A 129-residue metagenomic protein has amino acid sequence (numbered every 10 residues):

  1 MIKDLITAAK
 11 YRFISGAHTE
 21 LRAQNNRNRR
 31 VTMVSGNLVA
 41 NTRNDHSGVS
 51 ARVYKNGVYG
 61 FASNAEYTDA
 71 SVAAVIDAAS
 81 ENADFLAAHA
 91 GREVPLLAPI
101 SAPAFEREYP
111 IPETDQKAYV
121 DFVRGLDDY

Functional and structural regions predicted by a protein language model:
M1-Y129: Active-site bordering "gate/hinge" segments that shape substrate access to catalytic or cofactor-binding pockets
